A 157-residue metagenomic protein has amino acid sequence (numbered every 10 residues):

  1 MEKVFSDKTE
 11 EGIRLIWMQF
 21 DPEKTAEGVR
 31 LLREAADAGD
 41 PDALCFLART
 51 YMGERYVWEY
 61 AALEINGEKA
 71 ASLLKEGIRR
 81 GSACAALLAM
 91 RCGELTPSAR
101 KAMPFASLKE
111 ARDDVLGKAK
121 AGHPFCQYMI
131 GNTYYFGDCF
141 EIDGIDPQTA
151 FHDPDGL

Functional and structural regions predicted by a protein language model:
M1-D7, M103, V115-A119: TPR-adjacent "capping" and linker segments in tetratricopeptide-repeat scaffold/adaptor proteins
K3-V4, M18-Q19, A38-P41, G53-E54 (+8 more regions): Short helix-capping/linker turns of helical repeat alpha-solenoids
S6-E27, L31: Alpha-helical segment of the N-proximal tetratricopeptide repeat
D21-R30, W58-L73, S98-D114, F140-L157: Structural signature of tandem alpha-helical TPR/SEL1-like repeats, specifically the intra-repeat loop/turn
E34-A35, E76-G77, L116-K118: Canonical positions in the second alpha-helix
F105-C139: Conserved small-residue-rich
